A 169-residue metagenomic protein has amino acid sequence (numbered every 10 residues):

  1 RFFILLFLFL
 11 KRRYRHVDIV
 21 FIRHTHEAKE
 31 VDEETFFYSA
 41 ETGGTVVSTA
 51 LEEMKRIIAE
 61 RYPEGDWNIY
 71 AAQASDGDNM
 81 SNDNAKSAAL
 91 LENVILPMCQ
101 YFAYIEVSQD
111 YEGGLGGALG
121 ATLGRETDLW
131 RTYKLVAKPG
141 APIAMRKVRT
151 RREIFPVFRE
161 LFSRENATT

Functional and structural regions predicted by a protein language model:
R1-F2, G43-L51, D83, I154: Phosphate/oxyanion-binding active-site loops and adjacent basic polyanion-contact surfaces
R1-F36, A50, Y70-A71, I105-V107: Von Willebrand factor
R1-F7, A72-A74, N84-F102: A short alpha/beta connector and helix-capping loop motif
R13, A59-G65, N93-I95: Short, conserved, surface-exposed binding loops centered on an aromatic residue
E30-T35, S81-A85, G114-G116: A short acidic (Asp/Glu
T35-Y70: Von Willebrand factor
N68-D83, V107: DG-centered beta-turn motif at the end of beta-strands
L90-T169: Von Willebrand factor type A / integrin I
